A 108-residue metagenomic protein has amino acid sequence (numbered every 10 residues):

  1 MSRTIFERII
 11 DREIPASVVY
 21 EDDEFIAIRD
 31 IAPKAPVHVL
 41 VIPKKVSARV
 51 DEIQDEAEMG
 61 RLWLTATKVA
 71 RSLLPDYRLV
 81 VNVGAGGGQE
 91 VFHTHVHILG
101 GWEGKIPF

Functional and structural regions predicted by a protein language model:
M1-F108: HIT superfamily nucleotide-processing domains
